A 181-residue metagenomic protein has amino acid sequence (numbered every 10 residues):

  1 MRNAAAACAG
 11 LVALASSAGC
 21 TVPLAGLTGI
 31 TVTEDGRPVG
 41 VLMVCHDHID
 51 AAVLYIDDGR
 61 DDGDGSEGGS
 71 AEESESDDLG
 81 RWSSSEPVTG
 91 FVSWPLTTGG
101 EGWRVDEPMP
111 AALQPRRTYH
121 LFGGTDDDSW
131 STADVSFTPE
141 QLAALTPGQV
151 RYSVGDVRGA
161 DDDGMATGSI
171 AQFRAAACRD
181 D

Functional and structural regions predicted by a protein language model:
M1-L11: N-terminal export and membrane-targeting signals
A15-G19: C-terminal motif of bacterial Sec signal peptides marking the signal peptidase cleavage site
C20-S84: N-terminal export/targeting and maturation segments
E34-R37, Q114, F137-L142: Short, solvent-exposed coil/turn segments at beta-strand boundaries
G40, G99-V135: Extracytoplasmic/surface-exposed domains of secreted proteins that mediate cell-envelope carbohydrate/peptidoglycan
E67-A111: Extended, solvent-exposed segments with strong compositional bias
D126-D181: Extended, polar beta-sheet/loop recognition surfaces of beta-rich domains that mediate binding to diverse ligands
